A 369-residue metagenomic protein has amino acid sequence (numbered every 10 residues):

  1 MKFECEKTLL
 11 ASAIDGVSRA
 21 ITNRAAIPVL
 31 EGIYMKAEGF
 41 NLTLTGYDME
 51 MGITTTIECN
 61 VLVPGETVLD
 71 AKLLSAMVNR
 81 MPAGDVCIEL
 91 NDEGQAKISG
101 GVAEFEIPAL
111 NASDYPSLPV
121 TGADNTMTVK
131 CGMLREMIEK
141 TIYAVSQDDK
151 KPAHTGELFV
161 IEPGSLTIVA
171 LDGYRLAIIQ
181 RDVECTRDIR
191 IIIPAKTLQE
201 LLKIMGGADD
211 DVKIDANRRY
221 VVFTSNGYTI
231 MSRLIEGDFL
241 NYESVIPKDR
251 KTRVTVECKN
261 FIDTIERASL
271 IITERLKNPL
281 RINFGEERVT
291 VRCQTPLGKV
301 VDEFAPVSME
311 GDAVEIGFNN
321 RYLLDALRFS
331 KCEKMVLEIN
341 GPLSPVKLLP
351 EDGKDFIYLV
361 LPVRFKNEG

Functional and structural regions predicted by a protein language model:
M1-G369: Structural preference for solvent-exposed beta-strand-turn elements and adjacent flexible terminal/loop segments within
